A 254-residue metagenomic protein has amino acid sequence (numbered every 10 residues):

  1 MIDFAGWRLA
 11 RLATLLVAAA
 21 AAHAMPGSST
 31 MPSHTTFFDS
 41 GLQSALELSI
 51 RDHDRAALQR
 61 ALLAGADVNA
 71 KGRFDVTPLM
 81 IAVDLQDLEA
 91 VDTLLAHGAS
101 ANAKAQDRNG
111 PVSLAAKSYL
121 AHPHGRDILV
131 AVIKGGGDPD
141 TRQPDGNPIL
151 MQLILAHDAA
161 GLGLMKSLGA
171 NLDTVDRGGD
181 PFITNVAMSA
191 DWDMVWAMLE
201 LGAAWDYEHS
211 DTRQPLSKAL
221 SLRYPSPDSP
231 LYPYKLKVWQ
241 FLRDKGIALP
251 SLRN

Functional and structural regions predicted by a protein language model:
I2-A13: Bacterial N-terminal signal peptides that target proteins for export
R11-A21: Bacterial N-terminal signal peptides
M25-A45, G135, E200-R213, S217-N254: Ankyrin-repeat-protein effector appendages
T36-L48, K71-P78, K104-K117, R142-M151 (+3 more regions): Ankyrin-repeat boundary/"N-cap" motif
L48-H53, I81-D87, L114-G125, Q152-D158 (+2 more regions): Ankyrin repeat A-helix N-terminal signature
A57, E89-A90, H124-I128, A160-G161 (+2 more regions): Conserved ankyrin/ankyrin-like repeat signature
Q59-D67, D92-S100, V130-D138, G163-N171 (+2 more regions): Ankyrin repeat domain, specifically the short helix-to-loop turn at the C-terminus of the second helix of each repeat
G125-L129, D138-T184: Eukaryotic tandem repeat interaction scaffolds
